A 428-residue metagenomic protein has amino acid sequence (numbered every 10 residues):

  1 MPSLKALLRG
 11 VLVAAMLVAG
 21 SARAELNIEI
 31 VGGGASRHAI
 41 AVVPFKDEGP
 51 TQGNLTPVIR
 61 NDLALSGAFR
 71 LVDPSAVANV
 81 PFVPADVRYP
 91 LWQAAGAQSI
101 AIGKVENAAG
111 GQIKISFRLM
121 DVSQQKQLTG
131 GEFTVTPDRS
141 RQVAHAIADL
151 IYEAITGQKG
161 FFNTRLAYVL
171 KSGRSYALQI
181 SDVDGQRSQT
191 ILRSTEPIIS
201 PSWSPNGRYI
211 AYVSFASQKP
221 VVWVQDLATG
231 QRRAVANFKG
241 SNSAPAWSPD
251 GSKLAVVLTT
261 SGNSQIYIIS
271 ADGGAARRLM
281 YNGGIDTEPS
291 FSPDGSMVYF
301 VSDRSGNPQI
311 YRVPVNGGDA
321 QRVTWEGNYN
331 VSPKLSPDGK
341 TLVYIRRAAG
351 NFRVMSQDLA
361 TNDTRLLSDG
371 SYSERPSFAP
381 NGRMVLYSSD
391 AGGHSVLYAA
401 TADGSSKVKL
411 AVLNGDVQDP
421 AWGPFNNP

Functional and structural regions predicted by a protein language model:
G20-A24: Sec/Tat signal peptide C-region and signal peptidase I cleavage site
L26, P84-L150: Amphipathic beta-strand/beta-sheet edge segments enriched in Tyr/Trp
I30-P90, A101-N107: Short beta-strand->alpha-helix linker/helix-N-cap micro-motif that forms a surface specificity/interaction loop
G111-K114, R174-Q179, K219-W223, N263-Y267 (+3 more regions): Structural motif
L166, G207-I210, G251-A255, G295-V298 (+2 more regions): Hydrophobic beta-strand positions that form the internal "hydrophobic ladder" of WD40/Gbeta-like beta-propeller blades
D182-I199, Q225-S243, I269-I285, V313-Y329 (+2 more regions): Multi-bladed beta-propeller domains
